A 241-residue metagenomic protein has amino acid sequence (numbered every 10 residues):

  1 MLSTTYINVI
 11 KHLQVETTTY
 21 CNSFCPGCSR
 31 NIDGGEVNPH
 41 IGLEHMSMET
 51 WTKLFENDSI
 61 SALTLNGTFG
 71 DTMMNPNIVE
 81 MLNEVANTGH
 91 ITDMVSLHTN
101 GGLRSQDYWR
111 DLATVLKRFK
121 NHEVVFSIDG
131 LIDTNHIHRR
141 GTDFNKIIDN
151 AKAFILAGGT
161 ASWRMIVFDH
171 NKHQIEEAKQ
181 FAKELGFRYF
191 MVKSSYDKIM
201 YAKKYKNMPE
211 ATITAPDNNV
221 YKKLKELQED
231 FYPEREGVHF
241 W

Functional and structural regions predicted by a protein language model:
T4-M46: Canonical Radical SAM [4Fe-4S] cluster-binding loop centered on the CxxxCxxC motif and its immediate flanking residues
I7-I10, I91-T92, F187: A broad structural signal for short, well-ordered beta-strand segments within beta-sheet-rich domains
N8-Y20, P76-N83, K206, T212: Short, charge-rich amphipathic segments
L13, T64, S162: Conserved Rossmann-like nucleotide-binding pocket used by diverse enzymes that bind dinucleotide cofactors
E16, E36-M46, E56-N57, A113-W241: Radical SAM enzyme [4Fe-4S]-AdoMet core and its adjacent flexible, acidic and glycine-rich loops/tails across
Y20-S23, R30-G34, M48-G130: Conserved SAM/AdoMet-binding glycine-rich loop
